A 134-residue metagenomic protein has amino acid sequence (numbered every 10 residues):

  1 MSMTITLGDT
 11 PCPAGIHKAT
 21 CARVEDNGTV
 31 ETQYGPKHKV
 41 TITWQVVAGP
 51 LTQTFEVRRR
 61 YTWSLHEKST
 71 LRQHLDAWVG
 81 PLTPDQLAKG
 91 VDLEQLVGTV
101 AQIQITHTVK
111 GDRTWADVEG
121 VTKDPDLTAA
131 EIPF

Functional and structural regions predicted by a protein language model:
M1-F134: Short beta-rich binding modules
